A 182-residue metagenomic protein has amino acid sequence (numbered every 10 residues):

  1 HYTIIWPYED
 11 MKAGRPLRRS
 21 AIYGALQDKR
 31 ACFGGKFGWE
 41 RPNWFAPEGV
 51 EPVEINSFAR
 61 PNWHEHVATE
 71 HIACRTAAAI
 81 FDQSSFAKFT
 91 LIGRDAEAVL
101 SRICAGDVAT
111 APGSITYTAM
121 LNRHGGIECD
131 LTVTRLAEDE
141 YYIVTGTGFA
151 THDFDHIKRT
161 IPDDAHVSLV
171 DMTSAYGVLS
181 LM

Functional and structural regions predicted by a protein language model:
H1-M182: Glycine/proline-enriched, intrinsically flexible loops and inter-domain linkers
